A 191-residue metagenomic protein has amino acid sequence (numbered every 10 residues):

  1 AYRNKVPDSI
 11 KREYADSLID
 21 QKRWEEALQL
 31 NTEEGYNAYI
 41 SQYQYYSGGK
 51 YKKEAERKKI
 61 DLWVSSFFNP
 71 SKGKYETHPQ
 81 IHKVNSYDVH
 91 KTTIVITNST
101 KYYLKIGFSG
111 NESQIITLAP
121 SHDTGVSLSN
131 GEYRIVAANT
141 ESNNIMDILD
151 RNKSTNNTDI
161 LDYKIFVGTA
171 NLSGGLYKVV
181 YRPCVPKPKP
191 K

Functional and structural regions predicted by a protein language model:
Y2-Y14, I40-K58, K83: Short solvent-exposed coil/turn linkers within tandem alpha-helical repeat scaffolds
D16, D20-R23, E56: TPR repeat positional signature
D20-T32, V64: Disulfide-bonded cysteine-rich modules in secreted/extracellular proteins, activating on the conserved Cys frameworks
Q44-Y45, K53-F108, E112, N143-K191: Primarily secretory-pathway and cell-envelope proteins
N111-S127, G131: Short, solvent-exposed S/T- and G/P-enriched segments that are highly enriched in secreted/extracellular and lumenal
D123, S129-N144: A short tyrosine-centered beta-strand micro-motif
